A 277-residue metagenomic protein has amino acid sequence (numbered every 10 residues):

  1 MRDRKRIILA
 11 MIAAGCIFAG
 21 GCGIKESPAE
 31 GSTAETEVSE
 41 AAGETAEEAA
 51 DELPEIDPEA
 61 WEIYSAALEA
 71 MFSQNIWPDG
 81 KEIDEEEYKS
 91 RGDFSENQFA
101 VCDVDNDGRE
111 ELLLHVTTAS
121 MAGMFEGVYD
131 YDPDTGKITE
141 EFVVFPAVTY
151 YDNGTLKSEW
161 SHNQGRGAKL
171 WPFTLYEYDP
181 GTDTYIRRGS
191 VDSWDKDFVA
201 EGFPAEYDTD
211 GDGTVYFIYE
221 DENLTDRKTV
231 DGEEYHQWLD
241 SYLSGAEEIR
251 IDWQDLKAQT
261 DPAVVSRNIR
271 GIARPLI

Functional and structural regions predicted by a protein language model:
M1-I8: Bacterial N-terminal signal peptides that target proteins for export
F18-G21: C-terminal motif of bacterial Sec signal peptides marking the signal peptidase cleavage site
G23-K25: Bacterial signal peptide processing site
E47-A66, S161-I277: Acidic, small-residue rich beta-repeat scaffolds with periodic aromatic anchors
S95-V104, P146-L156: Beta-propeller blade termini
V104-D105, T209: Calcium-coordinating acidic loop motifs
N106-V116, N153-W160: Acidic/hydrophobic-patterned starts of short beta strands in beta-sheet-rich repeat architectures
G123-Y150, D183-R187: Extracellular C-terminal loop/segment signatures of secreted glycoproteins
